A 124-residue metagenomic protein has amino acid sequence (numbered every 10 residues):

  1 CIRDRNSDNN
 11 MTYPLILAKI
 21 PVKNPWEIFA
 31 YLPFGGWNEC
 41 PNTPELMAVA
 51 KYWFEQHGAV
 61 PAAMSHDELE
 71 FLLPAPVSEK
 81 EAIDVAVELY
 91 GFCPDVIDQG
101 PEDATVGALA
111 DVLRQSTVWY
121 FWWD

Functional and structural regions predicted by a protein language model:
C1-D4: Conserved small/polar residues in nucleotide/adenosyl-binding loops
N6-Y52: Surface-exposed, low-hydrophobicity interaction/linker segments
G35-E39, H57, F71: Residues at structural and domain junctions
Y52-A59: Short amphipathic beta-strand starts and helix->beta connectors
V60-S65: Short beta-strand
D67-D124: Alpha-helical oligomerization segments
